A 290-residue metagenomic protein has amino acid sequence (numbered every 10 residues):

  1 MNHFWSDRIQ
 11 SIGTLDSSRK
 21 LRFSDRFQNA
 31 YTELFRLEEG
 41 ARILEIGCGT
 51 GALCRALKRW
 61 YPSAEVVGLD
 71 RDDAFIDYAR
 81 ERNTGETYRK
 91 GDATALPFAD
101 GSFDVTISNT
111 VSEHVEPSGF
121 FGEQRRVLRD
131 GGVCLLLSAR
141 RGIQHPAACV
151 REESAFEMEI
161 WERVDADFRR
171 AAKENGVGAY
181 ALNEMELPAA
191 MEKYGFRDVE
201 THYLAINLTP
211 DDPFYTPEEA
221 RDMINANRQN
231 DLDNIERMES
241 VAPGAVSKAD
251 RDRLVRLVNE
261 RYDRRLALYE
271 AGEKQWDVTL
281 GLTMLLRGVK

Functional and structural regions predicted by a protein language model:
N2-R26: Class I SAM-dependent methyltransferase Rossmann-like catalytic core, especially the SAM/SAH-binding loop
R22-E39: Conserved alpha-helix/loop element of class I SAM-dependent methyltransferases that forms part of the SAM/SAH-binding
L44-I46, T50-A95: Class I SAM-dependent methyltransferase SAM/SAH-binding core
T94-V105: A short acidic, Gly/Pro-enriched loop at the edge of an enzyme's catalytic core that lines a small-molecule cofactor
V105-S118, R140: A short SAM/SAH-binding and catalytic strip from SAM-dependent methyltransferases
G119-V133: A short glycine-rich, Lys/Arg-flanked "PGG" loop and its adjoining helix->strand segment in the class I
A139-Q229: Conserved catalytic/acceptor-binding region of the Class I
Y180-M185, E200-V289: Conserved Class I S-adenosyl-L-methionine
